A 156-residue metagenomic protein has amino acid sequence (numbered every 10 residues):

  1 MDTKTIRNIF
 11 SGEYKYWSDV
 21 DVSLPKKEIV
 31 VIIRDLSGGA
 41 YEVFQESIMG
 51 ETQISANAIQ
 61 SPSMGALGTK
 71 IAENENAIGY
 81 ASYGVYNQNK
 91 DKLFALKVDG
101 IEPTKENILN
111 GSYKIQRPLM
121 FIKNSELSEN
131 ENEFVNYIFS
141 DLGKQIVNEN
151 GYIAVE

Functional and structural regions predicted by a protein language model:
M1-E156: Exported/periplasmic ABC-transporter solute-binding proteins
